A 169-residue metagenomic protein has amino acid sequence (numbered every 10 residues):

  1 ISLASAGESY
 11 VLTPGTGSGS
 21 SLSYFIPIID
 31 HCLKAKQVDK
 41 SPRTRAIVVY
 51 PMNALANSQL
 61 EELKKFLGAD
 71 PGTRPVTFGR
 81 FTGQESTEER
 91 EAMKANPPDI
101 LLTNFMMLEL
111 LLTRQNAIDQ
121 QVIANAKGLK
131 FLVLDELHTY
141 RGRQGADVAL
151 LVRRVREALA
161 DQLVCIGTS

Functional and structural regions predicted by a protein language model:
I1-S169: N-terminal helicase ATP-binding lobe
